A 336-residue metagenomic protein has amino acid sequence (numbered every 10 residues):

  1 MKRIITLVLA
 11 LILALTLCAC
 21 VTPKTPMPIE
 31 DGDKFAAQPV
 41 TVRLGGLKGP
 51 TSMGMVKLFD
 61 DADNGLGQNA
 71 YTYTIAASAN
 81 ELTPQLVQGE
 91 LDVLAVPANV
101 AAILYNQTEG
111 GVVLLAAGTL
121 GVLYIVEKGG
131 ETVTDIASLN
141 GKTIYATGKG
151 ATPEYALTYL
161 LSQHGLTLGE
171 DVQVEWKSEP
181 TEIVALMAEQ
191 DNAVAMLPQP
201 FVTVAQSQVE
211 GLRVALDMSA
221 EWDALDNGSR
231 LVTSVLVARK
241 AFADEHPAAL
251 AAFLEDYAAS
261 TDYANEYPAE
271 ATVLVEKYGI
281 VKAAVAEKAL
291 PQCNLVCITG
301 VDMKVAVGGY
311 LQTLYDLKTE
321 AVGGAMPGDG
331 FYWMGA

Functional and structural regions predicted by a protein language model:
M1-L11: Positively charged n-region of N-terminal signal peptides that target proteins for export
T16-A19: C-terminal motif of bacterial Sec signal peptides marking the signal peptidase cleavage site
T25-T167, V174-W176, A193, Q199 (+1 more regions): Short, glycine-/small- and polar/acidic-enriched structural segments that line small-molecule recognition paths
M53-D61, N80, P84, Q88 (+13 more regions): Solvent-exposed, polar/charged alpha-helical surfaces in well-ordered, non-transmembrane soluble domains, broadly
A62-N69, A220-S229, L295-K304: Short, solvent-exposed loop/beta-turn-alpha elements that line the ligand-binding surface or hinge of extracytoplasmic
N99-V100, T181-L274: Pocket-lining segment of extracytoplasmic ligand-binding domains
A243-L317: Secondary-structure end/capping motifs
G308-A336: Conserved C-terminal helix/tail region of periplasmic/extracytoplasmic solute-binding proteins
